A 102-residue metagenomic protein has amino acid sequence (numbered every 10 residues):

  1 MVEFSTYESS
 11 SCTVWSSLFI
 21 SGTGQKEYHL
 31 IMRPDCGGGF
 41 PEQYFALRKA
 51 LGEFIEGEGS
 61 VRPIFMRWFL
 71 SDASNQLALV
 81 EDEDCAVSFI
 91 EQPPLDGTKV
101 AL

Functional and structural regions predicted by a protein language model:
M1-A101: Short, polar/acidic, helix-capping and beta-turn segments at strand->helix junctions that line the mouths
